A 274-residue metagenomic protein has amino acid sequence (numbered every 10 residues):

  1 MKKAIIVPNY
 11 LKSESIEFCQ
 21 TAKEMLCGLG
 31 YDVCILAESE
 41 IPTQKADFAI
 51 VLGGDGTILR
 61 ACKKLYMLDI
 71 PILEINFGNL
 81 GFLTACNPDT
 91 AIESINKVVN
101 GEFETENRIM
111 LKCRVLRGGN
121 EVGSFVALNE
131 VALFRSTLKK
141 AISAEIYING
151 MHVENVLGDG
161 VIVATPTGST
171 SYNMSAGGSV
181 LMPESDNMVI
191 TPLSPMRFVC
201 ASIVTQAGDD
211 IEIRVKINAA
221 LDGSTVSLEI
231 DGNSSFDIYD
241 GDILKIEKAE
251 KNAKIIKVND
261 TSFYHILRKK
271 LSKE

Functional and structural regions predicted by a protein language model:
M1-F48, L52, R60, P88-E104 (+1 more regions): ATP/NTP phosphate-donor binding region
N9, I50, G54, N76 (+2 more regions): A residue-level signal for conserved active-site and pocket-lining positions in enzyme catalytic cores
D55-T57, L80, T167-T170: Short glycine-rich anion-binding loops that position phosphate/pyrophosphate groups of nucleotides and phosphorylated
D69-P71: Proline-centered loop/turn at the N-terminus of a beta-strand
F82-D159: Catalytic core of DAGKc-family lipid kinases
N107-L111, A127-N129, K140-A144, D159-V161 (+5 more regions): A generic structural signal for short beta-strands and their flanking turns/coil linkers
L133, L138, N149-H152, A201-E274: ATP/nucleoside-binding phosphotransfer catalytic cores, i.e., glycine-rich phosphate-binding loops
N155-G158, V163-V199: Gly/Ser/Thr-rich active-site loops/lids in small-molecule metabolic enzymes that frequently grip phosphoryl groups
